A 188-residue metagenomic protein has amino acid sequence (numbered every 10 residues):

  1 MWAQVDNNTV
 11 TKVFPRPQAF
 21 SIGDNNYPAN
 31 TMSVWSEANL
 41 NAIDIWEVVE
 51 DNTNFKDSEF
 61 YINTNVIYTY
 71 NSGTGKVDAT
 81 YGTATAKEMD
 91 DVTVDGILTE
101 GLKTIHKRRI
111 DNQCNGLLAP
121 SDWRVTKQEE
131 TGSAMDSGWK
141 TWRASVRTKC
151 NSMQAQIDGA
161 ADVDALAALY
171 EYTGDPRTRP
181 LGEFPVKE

Functional and structural regions predicted by a protein language model:
M1-E188: A preference for well-ordered globular domain cores that mediate specific macromolecular interactions or catalysis
